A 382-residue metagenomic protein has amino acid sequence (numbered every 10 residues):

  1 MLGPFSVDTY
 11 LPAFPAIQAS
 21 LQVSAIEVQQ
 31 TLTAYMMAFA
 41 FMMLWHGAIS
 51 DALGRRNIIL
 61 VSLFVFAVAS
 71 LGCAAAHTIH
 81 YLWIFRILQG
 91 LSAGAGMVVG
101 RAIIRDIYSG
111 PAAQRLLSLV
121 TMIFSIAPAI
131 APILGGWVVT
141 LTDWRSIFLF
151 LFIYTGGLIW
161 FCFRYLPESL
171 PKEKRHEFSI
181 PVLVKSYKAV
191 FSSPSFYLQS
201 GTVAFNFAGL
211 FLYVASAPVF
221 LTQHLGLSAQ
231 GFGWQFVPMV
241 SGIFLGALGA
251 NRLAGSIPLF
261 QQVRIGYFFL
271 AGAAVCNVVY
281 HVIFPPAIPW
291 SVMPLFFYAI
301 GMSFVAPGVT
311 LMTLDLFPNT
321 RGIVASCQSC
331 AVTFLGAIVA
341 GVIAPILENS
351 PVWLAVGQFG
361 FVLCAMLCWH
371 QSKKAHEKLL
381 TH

Functional and structural regions predicted by a protein language model:
S20-Q22, G54, A75-Y81, S92 (+1 more regions): Helix-breaking motifs and short loop linkers at transmembrane-helix boundaries and internal kinks in secondary membrane
F41-I79: Conserved MFS/SLC helix-loop-helix module at the cytosolic interface between two early adjacent transmembrane helices
V65, A69-G72, H80-L88, P289-L295: Paired small-residue
Y81, G110, S118-R164: Helix-loop-helix hairpin linking two adjacent transmembrane segments in secondary transporters
F85-I126: Cytoplasmic helix-loop-helix junction between adjacent transmembrane helices in 12-TM secondary transporters
S169-S200: Juxtamembrane intracellular "pre-TM" segments in multi-pass secondary transporters
L311-E348, G357-Q358: A late C-terminal transmembrane helix in Major Facilitator Superfamily
